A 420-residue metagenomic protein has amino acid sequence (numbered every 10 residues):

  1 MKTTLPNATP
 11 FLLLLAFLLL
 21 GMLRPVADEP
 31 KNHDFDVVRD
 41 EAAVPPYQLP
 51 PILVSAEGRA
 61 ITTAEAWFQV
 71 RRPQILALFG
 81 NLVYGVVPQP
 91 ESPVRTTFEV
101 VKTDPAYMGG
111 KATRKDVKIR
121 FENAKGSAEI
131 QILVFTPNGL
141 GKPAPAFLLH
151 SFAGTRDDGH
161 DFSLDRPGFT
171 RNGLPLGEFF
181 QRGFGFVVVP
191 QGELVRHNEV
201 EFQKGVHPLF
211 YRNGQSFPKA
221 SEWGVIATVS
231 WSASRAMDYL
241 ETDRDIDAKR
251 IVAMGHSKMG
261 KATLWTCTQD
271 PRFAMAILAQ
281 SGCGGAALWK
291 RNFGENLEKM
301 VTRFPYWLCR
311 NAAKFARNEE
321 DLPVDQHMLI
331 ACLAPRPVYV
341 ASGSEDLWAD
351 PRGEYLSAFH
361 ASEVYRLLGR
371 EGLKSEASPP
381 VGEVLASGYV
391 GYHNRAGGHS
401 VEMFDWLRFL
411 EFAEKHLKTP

Functional and structural regions predicted by a protein language model:
P10-G21: Bacterial N-terminal signal peptides
V26-V87: N-terminal pre-domain segments of enzymes
V86-K142: N-terminal cap/lid segment of alpha/beta-hydrolase-fold proteins
P143-T242, G282-R291: Cap/lid segment of the alpha/beta-hydrolase catalytic domain
N213, L278-L329, E354-S375: Mobile cap/lid helix-loop segments that gate and shape the active-site cleft of serine hydrolases
R235-E295, K299, N318-E319: Primarily recognizes the serine-hydrolase "nucleophile elbow" in alpha/beta-hydrolase and SGNH/GDSL folds
A334-A349, R395-A396: Conserved strand-to-loop "acid loop" that flanks and positions the catalytic carboxylate
A358-P420: C-terminal catalytic histidine-bearing segment of alpha/beta-hydrolase fold enzymes
